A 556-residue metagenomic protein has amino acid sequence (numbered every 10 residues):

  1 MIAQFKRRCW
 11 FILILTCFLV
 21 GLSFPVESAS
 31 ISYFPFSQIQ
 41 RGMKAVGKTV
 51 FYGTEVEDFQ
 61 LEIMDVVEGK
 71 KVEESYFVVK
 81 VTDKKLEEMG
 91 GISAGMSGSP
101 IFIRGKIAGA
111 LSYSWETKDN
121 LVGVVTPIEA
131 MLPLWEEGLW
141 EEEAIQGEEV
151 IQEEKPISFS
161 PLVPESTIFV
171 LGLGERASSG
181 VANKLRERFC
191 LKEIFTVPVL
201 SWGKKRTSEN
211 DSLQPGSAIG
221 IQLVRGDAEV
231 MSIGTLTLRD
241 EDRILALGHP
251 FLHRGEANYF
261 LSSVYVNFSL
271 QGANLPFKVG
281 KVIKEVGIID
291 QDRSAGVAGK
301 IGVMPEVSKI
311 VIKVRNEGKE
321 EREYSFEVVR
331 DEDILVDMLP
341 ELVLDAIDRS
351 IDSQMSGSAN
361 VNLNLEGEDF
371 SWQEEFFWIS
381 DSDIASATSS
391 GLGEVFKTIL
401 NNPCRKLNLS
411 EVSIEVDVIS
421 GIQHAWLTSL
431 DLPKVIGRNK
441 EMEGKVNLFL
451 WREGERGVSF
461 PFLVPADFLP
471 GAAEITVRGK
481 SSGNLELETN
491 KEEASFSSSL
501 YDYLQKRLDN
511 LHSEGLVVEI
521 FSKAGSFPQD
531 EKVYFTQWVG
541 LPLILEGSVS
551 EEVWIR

Functional and structural regions predicted by a protein language model:
I2-I12: Bacterial N-terminal signal peptides that target proteins for export
I12-G21: Bacterial N-terminal signal peptides
P25-R556: Terminal presequence/propeptide segments associated with secretion/organelle targeting and zymogen/polyprotein
